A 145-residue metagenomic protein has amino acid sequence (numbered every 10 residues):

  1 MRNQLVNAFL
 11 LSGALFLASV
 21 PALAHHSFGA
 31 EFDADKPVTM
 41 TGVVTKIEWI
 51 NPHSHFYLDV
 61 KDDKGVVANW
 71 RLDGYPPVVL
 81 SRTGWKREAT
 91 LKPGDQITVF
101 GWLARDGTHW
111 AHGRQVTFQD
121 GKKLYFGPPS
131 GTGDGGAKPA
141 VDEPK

Functional and structural regions predicted by a protein language model:
A8-P21: Bacterial N-terminal signal peptides
L23-V38: Short boundary/loop segments of OB/S1/cold-shock single-stranded nucleic-acid-binding domains
M40-V44: Conserved hydrophobic positions within beta-strands
I50-K61: Short aromatic-glycine-enriched beta-strand elements
G74-T83: Short, structured beta-strand/loop micro-motifs enriched in basic residues and often containing a Trp
R82-V99: Short nucleic-acid-contacting surface segments enriched for D/E, G, S/T with interspersed K/R
A104-P128: OB-fold/S1-family single-stranded nucleic acid-binding modules
K122-K145: Extended, charge-rich, solvent-exposed interface segments
